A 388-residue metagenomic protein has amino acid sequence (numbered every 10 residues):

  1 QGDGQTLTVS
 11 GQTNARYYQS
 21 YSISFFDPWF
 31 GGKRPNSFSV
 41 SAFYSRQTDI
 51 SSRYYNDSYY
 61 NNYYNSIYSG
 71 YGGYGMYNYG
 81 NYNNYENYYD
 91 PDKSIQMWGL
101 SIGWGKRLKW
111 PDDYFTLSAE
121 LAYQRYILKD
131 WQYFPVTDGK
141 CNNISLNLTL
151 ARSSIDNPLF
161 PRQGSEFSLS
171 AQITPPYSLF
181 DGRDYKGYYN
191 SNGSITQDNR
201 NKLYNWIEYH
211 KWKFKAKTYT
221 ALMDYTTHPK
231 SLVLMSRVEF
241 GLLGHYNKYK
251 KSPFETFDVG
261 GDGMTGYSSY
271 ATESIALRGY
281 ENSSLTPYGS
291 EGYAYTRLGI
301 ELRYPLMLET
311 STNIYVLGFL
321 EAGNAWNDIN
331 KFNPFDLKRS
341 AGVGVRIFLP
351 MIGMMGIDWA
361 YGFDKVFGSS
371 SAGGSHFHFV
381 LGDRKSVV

Functional and structural regions predicted by a protein language model:
Q1, K129-L306, G318-F319, W326-D328 (+2 more regions): C-terminal outer-membrane beta-barrel translocator/porin domains of Gram-negative envelope proteins and their
Q1-F160, E166, R278-G279, G289 (+2 more regions): Gram-negative/organellar outer-membrane beta-barrel architecture
G31-R34, W110-D113, D156, L222-D224 (+3 more regions): Short coil turns and loop connectors of transmembrane beta-barrels in diderm outer membranes and organellar homologs
Y55-Y59, P253-T256, N333: Short secondary-structure boundary/capping segments
R278, G323-S340: Outer-membrane beta-barrel transmembrane domain signature
T312-G318: Generic long, charged, amphipathic alpha-helical segments
P334-M355: Strand-loop-strand
